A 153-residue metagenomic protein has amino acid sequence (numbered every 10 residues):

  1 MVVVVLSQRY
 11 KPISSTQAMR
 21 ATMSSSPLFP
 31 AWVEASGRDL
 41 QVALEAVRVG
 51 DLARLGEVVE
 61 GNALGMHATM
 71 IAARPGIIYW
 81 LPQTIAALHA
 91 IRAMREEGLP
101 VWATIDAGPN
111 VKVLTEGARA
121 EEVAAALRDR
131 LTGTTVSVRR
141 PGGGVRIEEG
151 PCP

Functional and structural regions predicted by a protein language model:
M1-P153: C-terminal nucleotide
